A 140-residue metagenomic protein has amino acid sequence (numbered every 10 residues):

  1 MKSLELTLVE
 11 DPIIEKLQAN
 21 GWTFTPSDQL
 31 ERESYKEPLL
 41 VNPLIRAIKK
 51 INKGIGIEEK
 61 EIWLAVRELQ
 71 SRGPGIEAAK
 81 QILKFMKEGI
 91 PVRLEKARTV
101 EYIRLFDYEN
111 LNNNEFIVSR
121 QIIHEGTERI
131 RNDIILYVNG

Functional and structural regions predicted by a protein language model:
M1-G140: An alpha-helical interface "stripe"
